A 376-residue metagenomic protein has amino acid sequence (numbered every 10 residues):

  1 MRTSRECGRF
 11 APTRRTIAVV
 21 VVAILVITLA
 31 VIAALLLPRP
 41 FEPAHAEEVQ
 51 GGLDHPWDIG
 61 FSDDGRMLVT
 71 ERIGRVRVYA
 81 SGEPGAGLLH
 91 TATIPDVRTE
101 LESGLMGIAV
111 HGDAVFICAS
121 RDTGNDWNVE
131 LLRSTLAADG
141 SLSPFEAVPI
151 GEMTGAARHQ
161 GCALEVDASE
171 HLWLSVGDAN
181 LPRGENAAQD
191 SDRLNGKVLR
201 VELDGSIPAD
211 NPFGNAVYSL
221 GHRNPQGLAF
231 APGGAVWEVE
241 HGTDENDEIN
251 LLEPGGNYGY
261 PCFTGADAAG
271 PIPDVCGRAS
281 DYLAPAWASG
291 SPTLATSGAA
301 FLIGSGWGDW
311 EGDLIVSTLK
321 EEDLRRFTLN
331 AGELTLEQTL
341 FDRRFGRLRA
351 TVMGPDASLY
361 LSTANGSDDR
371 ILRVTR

Functional and structural regions predicted by a protein language model:
E48-D54, A92-E100, V148-A156, A216-G221 (+2 more regions): Surface loop/turn motifs at the tips and blade-to-blade linkers of beta-strand repeat domains
E48-G74, L294-L302: Beta-strand-rich domains and repeat architectures in extracellular enzymes and scaffolds, especially beta-propellers
F61-D64, V110-D113, V166-E170, F230-G233 (+2 more regions): Residue-level detector of Asp-centered blade-edge/turn motifs that repeat once per structural unit in beta-propeller
L68-A92: Beta-propeller domains
V69-E71, I117-C118, L174-V176, E238-V239 (+2 more regions): Residue position within the beta-strands of beta-propeller blades
G85-G112: Blade-loop segments of beta-propeller domains
S103-L105, D178-Q338, G346, D356-Y360 (+2 more regions): Beta-propeller domain segments
N128-V166: Asp-box/WD-like beta-propeller blade repeats and closely related beta-sheet repeat scaffolds
